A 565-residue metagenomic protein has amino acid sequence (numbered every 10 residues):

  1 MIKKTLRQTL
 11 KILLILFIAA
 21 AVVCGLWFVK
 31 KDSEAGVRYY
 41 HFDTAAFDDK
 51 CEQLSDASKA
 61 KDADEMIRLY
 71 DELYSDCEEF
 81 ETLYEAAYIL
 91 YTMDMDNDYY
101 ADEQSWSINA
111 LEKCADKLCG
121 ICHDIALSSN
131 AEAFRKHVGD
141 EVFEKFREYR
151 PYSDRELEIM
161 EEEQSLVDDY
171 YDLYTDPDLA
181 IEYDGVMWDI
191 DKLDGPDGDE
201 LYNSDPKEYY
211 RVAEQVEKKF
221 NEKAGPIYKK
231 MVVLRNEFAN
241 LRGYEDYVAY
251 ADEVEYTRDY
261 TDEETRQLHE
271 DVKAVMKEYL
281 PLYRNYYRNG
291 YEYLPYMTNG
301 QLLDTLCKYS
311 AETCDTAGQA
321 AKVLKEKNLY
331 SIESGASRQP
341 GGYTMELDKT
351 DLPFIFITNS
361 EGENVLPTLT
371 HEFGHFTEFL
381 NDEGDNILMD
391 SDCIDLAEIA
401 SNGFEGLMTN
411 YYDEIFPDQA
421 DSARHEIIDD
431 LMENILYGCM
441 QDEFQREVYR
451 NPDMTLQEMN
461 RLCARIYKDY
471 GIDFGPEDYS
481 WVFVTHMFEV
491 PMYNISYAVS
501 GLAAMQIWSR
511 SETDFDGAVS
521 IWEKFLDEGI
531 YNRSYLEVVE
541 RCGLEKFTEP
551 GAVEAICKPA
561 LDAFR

Functional and structural regions predicted by a protein language model:
I2-I18: N-terminal Sec-pathway targeting helices
A19-V29: Hydrophobic alpha-helical membrane-insertion segments, chiefly the h-region of N-terminal signal peptides
K30-Y296: A well-structured
H269, A274-V275, D392-D421, E426-E433 (+1 more regions): Post-HExxH zinc-binding segment in Zn-dependent metallohydrolases
R288-T350, G362-E363: Auxiliary, metal-adjacent structural segments of Zn-dependent hydrolase domains
T350-L369: Short pre-active-site segment immediately N-terminal to the catalytic Zn-binding motif
P367-T368, F379-G403: Post-HEXXH active-site segment of zinc metalloproteases
L369, E414, G438, D442 (+2 more regions): C-terminal, non-catalytic "cap/extension" segments appended to globular domains
